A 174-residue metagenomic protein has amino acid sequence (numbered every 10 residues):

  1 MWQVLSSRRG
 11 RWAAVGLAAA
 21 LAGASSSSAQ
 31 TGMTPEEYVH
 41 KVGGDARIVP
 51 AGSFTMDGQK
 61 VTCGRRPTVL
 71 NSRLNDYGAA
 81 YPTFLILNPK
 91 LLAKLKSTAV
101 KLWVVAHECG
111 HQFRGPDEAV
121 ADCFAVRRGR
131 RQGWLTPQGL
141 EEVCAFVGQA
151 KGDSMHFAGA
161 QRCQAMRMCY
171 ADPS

Functional and structural regions predicted by a protein language model:
W2-A14: Bacterial N-terminal signal peptides that target proteins for export
A14-G23: Bacterial N-terminal signal peptides
S25-A29: Sec/Tat signal peptide C-region and signal peptidase I cleavage site
Q30-Y81: Auxiliary, metal-adjacent structural segments of Zn-dependent hydrolase domains
R66-T98, C109-Q112: Active-site scaffold of zinc-dependent metalloenzymes
W103-Q112, D122: Active-site recognition of the HExxH zinc-binding catalytic motif
P116-G133: An active-site-proximal "capping" alpha-helix that borders the catalytic cofactor pocket
W134-S174: Long, well-structured alpha-helical subdomains associated with metal-dependent extracellular/ecto-lumenal hydrolases
